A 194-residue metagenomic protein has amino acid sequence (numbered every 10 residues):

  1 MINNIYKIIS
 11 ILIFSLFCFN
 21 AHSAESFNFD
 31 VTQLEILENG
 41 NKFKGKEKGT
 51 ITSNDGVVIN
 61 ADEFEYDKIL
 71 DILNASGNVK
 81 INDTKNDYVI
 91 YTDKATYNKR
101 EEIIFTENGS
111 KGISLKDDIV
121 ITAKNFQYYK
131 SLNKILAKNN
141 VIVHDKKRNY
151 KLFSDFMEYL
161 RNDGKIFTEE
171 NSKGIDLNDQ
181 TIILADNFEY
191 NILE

Functional and structural regions predicted by a protein language model:
M1-I2, C18, E189: Intrinsically disordered, low-complexity peptide-like regions
M1-I9: Bacterial N-terminal signal peptides that target proteins for export
I8-F17: Bacterial N-terminal signal peptides
A21-E194: N-terminal amphipathic/hydrophobic interface segments
